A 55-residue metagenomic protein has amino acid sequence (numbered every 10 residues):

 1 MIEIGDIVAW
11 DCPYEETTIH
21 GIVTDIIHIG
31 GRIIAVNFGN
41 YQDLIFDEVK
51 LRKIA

Functional and structural regions predicted by a protein language model:
I4-R52: Basic/aromatic-rich interaction segments and small domains that mediate binding to polyanionic partners
